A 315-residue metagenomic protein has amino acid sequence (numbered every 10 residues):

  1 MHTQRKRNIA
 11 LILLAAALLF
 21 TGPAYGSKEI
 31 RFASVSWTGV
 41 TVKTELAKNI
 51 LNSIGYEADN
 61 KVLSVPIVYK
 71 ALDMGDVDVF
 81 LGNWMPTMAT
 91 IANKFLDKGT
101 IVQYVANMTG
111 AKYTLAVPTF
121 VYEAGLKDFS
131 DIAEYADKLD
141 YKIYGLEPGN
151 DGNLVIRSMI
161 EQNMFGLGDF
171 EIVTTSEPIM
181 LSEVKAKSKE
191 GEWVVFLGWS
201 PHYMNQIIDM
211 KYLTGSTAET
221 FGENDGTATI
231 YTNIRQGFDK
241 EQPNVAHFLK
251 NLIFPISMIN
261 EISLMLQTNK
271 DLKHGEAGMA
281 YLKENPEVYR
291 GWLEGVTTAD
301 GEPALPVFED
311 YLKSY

Functional and structural regions predicted by a protein language model:
L11-T21: Bacterial N-terminal signal peptides
S27-G39, Y56-K61, D140-Y144, L249: Short, well-ordered beta-strand elements
T44, S64-G99, I179-E183, Y203-K211: Pocket-flanking alpha-helical
A47-I54, A136-F170, K283: Ligand-binding cleft/hinge of the Venus flytrap
V77-L81, D151-A218: Ligand-binding pocket segment of bilobal, Venus flytrap-like solute-binding proteins
G99-G149: A conserved helix-loop-strand patch within extracytoplasmic ligand-binding domains of the periplasmic binding
K112-E123, T227-E241, L264-M265: A bilobed periplasmic-binding-protein/Venus flytrap-type ligand-binding module shared by bacterial periplasmic
L252-Y315: C-terminal functional modules
